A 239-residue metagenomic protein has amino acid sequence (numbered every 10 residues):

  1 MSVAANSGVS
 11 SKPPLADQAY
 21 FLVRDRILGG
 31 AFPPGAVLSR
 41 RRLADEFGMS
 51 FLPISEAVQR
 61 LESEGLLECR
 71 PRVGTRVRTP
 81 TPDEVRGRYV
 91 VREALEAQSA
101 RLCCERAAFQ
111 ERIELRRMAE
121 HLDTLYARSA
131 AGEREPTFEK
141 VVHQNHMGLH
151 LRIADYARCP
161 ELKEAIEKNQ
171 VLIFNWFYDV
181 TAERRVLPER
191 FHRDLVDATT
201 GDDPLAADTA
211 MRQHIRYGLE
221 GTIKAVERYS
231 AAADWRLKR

Functional and structural regions predicted by a protein language model:
M1-E105, I223-R239: Short linear motifs at protein or domain termini
D83, R88, Q98, F109-D179 (+2 more regions): Conserved amphipathic alpha-helical segments that form helical-bundle/coiled-coil interaction surfaces
E183-R184: Solvent-exposed loop and edge beta-strand segments that line ligand/cofactor-binding and catalytic clefts
